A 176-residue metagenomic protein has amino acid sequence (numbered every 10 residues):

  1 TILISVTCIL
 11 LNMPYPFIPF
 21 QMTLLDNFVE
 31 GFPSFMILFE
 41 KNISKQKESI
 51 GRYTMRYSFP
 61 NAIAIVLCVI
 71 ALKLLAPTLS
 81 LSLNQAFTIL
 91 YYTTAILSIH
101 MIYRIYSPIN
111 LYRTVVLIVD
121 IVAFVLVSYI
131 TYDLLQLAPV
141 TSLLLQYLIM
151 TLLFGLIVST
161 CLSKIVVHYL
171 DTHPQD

Functional and structural regions predicted by a protein language model:
T1-Y112, I121-Y132: Membrane-embedded transport module
L11-P14, L156, T160: Conserved N-terminal alpha-helical segment that immediately precedes and caps sugar-phosphate-binding
Q46-I50, T114, H168-D176: Short, Lys/Arg-enriched, Gly/Pro-containing loop segments at transmembrane-helix junctions of multi-pass membrane
L90-T94, S142-S159: Small-residue-rich transmembrane alpha-helices that serve as helix-helix interface/gating elements in multipass
Y106-S107, T160-D176: Membrane-interface capping segments at transmembrane-helix boundaries
N110-T114, L137-A138: Interfacial helix-loop-helix linkers and transmembrane-helix boundary segments in multi-pass membrane proteins
I118-V127, L148-L156: Transmembrane alpha-helices
D133-L145: Membrane-helix boundary connector in multi-pass membrane proteins
